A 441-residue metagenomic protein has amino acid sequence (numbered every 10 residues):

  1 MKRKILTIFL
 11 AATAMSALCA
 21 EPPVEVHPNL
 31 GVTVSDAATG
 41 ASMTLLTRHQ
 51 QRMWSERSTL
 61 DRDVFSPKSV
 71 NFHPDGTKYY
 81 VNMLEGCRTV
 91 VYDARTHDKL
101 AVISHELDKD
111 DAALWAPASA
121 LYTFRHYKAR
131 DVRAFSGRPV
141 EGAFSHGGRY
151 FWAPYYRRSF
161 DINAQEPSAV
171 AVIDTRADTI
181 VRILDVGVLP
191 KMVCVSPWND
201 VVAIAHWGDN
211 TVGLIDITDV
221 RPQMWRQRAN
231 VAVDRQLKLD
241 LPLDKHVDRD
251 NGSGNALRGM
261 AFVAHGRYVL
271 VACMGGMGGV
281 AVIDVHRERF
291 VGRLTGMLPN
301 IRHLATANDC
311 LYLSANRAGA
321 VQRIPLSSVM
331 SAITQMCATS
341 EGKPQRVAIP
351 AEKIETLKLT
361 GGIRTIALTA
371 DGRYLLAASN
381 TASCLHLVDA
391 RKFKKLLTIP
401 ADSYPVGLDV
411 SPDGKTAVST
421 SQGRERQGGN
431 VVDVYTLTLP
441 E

Functional and structural regions predicted by a protein language model:
M1-K4: Positively charged n-region of N-terminal signal peptides that target proteins for export
L6-F9, D174: Residues marking helix boundaries in flexible regions
A11-C19: Hydrophobic h-region of N-terminal signal peptides that target proteins for export in Gram-negative bacteria
C19-E441: Predominantly soluble domains enriched in secretory-pathway, periplasmic, or organellar proteins
